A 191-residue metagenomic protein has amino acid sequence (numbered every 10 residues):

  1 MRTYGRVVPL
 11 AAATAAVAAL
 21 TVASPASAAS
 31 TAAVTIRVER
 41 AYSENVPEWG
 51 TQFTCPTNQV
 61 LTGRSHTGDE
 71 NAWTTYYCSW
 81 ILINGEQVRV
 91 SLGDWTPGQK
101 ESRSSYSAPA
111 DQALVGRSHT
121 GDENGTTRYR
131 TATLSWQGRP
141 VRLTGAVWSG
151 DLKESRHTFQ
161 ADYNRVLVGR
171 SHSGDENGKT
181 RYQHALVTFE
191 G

Functional and structural regions predicted by a protein language model:
M1-A29: Secretory targeting and sorting signals
A29-G191: Lectin-type carbohydrate-recognition ectodomains
